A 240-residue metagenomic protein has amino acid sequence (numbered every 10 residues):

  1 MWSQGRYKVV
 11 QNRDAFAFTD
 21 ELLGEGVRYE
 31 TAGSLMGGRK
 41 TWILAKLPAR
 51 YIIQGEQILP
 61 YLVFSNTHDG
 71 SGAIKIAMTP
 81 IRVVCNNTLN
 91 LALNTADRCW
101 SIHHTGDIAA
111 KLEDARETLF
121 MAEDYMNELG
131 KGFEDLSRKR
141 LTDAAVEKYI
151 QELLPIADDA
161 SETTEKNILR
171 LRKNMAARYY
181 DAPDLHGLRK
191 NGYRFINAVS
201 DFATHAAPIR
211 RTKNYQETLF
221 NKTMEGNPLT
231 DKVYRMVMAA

Functional and structural regions predicted by a protein language model:
M1-L22, P183-R189: Feature for intrinsically disordered/low-complexity regulatory segments and propeptides
D20-L23, Q54-E56: Short, solvent-exposed secondary-structure boundary motifs
L22-L23, G37, T41, K111 (+1 more regions): Generic signature of intrinsically disordered, low-complexity, basic-rich segments and short cationic peptides
L22-S34: Short secondary-structure junctions
T31-R50: Beta-rich nucleic-acid/ligand-interaction surfaces
R50-A240: Intrinsically disordered, low-complexity regions enriched in serine/threonine
